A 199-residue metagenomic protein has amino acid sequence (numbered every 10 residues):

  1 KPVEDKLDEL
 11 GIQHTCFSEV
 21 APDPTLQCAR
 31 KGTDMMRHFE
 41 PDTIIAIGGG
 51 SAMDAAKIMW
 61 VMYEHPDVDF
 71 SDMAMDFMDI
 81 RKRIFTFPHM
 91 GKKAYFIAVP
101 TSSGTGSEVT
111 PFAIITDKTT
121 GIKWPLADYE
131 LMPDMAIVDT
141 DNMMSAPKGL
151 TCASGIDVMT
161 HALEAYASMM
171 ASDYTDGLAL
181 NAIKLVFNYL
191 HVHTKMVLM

Functional and structural regions predicted by a protein language model:
K1-T43: ATP/NTP phosphate-donor binding region
P2-E9, V61, F112-I115, C152-S154: Short, solvent-exposed amphipathic alpha-helical segments in soluble enzyme and RNA/protein-processing domains
V3, A56-M59, V186: Hydrophobic packing residues within well-ordered alpha-helices of enzyme cores
A21-P22, G104, S145: Short strand->helix junction
Q27-T140: Glycine/threonine-rich beta-strand-loop-alpha-helix active-site module that forms ligand/phosphate-binding
F112-M199: Carboxylate- and glycine-rich phosphate/diphosphate-binding segment that chelates Mg2+/Mn2+
